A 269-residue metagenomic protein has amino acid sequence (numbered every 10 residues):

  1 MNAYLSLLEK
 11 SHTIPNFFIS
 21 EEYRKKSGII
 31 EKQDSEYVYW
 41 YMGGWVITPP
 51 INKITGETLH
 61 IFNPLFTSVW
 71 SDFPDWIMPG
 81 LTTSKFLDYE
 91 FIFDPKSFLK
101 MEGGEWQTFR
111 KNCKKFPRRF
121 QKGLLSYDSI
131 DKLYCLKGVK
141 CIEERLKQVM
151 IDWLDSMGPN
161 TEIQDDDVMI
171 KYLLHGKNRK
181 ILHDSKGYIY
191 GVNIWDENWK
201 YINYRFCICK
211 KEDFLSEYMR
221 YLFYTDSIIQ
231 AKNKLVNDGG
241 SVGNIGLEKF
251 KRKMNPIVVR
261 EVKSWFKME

Functional and structural regions predicted by a protein language model:
M1-I77, H183-E212: Conserved donor-binding loop and adjoining core beta-sheet/short helix segment in diverse acyl/aminoacyl transferases
K32, L59-S71, I92, S126 (+3 more regions): A structural signal for short, well-ordered beta-strand segments and their strand-loop junctions that often border
N52-F62, T108-N112, I163-D167, Y218-Y221: Well-ordered, non-membrane alpha-helical segments in soluble/globular domains
W76-K85, R252-R260: Conserved acetyl-CoA-binding loop of GNAT-fold acetyltransferases
M78-P159: Acyltransferase donor/substrate-recognition loop-hinge adjacent to the catalytic core
C141-Y188: Short, conserved active-site entrance elements at the starts or edges of catalytic domains
N178-M268: Aromatic (often tryptophan-rich) hydrophobic motifs at membrane interfaces
